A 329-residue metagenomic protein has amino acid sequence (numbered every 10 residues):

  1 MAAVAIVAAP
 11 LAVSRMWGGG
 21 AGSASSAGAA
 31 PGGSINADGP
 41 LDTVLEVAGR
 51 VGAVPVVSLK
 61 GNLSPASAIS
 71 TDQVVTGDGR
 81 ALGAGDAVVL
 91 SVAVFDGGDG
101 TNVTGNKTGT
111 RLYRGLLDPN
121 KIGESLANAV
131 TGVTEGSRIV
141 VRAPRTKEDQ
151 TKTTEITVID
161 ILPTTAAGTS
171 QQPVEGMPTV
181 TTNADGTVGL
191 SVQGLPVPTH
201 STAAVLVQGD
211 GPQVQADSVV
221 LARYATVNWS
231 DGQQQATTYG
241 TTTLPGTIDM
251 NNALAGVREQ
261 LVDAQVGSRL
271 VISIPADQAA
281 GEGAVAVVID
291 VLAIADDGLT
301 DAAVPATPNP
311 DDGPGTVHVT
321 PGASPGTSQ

Functional and structural regions predicted by a protein language model:
M1-Q329: Cross-family detector of peptidyl-prolyl cis-trans isomerase
